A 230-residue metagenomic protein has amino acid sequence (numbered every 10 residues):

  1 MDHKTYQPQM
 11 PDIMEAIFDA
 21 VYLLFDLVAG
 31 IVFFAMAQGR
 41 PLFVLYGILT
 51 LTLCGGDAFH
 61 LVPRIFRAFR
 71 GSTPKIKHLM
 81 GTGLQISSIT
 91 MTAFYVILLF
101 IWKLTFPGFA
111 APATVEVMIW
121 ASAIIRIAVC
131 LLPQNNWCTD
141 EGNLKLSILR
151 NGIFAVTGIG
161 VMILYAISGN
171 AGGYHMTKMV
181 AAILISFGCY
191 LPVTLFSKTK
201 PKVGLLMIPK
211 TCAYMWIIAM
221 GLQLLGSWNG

Functional and structural regions predicted by a protein language model:
M1-Q9: Short, Lys/Arg-rich, polar N-terminal cytosolic tail immediately upstream of the first transmembrane signal-anchor
D12-A29, A35-T114, L205-I208, M215: Early transmembrane hairpin module of multi-pass membrane proteins
L27-F34, F100, I127-W137, G152-Y174 (+1 more regions): Alpha-helical transmembrane segments in multipass membrane proteins, preferentially the mid-helix core
L42-Y46, F106, A110-S122, I167-A182: Transmembrane helix-loop-helix
I48-F66, I124-I125, A181-T194: Hydrophobic alpha-helical transmembrane segments of multi-pass membrane proteins
I89-G160: Membrane-proximal helix-loop-helix units in multi-pass membrane proteins
E141-I153, Y165-A181, P201-I208: Membrane-helix boundary/juxtamembrane motif in polytopic membrane proteins
A219-G230: Juxtamembrane boundary at the C-terminal end of a transmembrane helix
